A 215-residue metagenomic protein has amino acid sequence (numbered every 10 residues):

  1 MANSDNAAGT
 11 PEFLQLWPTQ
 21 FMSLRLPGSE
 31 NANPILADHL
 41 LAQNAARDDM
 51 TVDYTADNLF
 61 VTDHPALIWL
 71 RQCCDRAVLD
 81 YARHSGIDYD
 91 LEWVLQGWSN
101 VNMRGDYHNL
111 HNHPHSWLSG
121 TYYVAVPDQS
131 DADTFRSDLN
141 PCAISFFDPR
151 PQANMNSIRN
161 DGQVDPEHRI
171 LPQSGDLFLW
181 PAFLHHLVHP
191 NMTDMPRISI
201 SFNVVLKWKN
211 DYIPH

Functional and structural regions predicted by a protein language model:
A2-I87, Y107: Non-heme Fe(II)/2-oxoglutarate
Q20, L95, S116-L118, N140-C142 (+1 more regions): Residues that flank catalytic or metal-binding motifs in active/ligand-binding sites
I87-G97: A short coil-to-beta-strand element that immediately follows conserved catalytic motifs
N100-L177, N210-I213: Catalytic core of non-heme Fe(II) oxygenases with the double-stranded beta-helix
H108-H111, H186-T193: Short beta-strand His + acidic residue motifs that chelate non-heme Fe in jelly-roll/DSBH and cupin folds
S119-Y122, D194-N210: A short hydrophobic beta-strand segment most commonly corresponding to one strand of the jelly-roll/cupin
P151, L184-H186, V205-K207: Short, solvent-exposed loop/turn segments at secondary-structure junctions
L179-F183: Short, proline-centered helix/strand-breaking motifs
